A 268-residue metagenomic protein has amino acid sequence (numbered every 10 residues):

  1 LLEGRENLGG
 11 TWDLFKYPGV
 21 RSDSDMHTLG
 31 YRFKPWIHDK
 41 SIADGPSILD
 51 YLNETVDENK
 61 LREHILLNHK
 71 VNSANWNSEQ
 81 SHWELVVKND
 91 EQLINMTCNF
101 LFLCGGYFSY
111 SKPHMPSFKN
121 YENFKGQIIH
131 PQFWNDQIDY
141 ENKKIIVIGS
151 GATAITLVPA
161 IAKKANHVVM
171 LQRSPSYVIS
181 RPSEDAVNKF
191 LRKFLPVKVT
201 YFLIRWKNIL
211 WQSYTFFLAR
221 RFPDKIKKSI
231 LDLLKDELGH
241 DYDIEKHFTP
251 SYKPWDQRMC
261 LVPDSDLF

Functional and structural regions predicted by a protein language model:
L1-I65, Q172-R173, E237-Y242: Beta1-alpha1 glycine-rich phosphate/pyrophosphate-binding loop at the start of Rossmann-like nucleotide-binding domains
L1-N7, C104-D243: Rossmann-like dinucleotide-binding core of oxidoreductases
D13-S24, M115-E122, Q137-I138, L267-F268: FAD-binding beta-loop-beta segment adjacent to the flavin cofactor pocket
G19-R32, K225-T249, C260-D266: Flavin (FAD/FMN) cofactor-binding and adjacent substrate-gating region of FAD-dependent oxidoreductase domains
G30-I37, W211-S213, F248-Y252: Short glycine/proline-rich turn/loop motifs
W36-E54, L66, I148, L218-K228 (+1 more regions): Short beta-strand to alpha-helix junction loop
K40-S109, I230, E237: Feature captures the FAD/FMN-dependent oxidoreductase FAD-binding
